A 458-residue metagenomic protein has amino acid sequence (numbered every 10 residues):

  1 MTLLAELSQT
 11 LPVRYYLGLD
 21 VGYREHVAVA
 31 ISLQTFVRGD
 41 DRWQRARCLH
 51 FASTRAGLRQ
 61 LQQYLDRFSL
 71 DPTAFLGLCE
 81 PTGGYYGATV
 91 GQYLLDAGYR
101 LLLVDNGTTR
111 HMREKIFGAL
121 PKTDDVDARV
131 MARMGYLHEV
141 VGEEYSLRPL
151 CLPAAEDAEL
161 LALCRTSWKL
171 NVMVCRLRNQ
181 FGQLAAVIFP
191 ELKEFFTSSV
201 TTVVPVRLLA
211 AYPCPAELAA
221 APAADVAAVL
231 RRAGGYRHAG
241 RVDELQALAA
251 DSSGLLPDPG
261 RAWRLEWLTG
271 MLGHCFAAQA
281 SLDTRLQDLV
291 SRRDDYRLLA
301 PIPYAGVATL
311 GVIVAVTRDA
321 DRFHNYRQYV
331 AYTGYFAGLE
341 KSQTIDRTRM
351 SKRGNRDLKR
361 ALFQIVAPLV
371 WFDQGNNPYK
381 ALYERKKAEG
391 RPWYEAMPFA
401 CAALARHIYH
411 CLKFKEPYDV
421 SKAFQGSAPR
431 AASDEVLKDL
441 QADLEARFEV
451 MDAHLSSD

Functional and structural regions predicted by a protein language model:
M1-D458: A detector of single, family-specific signature residues that are central to catalytic or substrate-handling motifs
